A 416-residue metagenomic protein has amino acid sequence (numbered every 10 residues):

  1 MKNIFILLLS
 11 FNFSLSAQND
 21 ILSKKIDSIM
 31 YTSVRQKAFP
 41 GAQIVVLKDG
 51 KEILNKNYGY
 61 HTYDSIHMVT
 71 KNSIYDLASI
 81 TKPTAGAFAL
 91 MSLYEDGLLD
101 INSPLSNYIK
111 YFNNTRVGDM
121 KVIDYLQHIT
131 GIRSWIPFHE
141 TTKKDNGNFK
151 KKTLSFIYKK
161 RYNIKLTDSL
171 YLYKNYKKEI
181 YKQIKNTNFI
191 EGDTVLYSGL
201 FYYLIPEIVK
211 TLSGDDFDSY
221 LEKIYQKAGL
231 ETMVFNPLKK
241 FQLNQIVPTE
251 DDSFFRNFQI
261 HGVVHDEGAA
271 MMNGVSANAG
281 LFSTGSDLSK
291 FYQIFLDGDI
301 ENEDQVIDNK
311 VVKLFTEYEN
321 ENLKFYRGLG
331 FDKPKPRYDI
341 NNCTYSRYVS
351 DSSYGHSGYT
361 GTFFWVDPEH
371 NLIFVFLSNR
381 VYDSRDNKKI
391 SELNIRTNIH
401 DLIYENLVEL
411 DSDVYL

Functional and structural regions predicted by a protein language model:
M1-I21: Bacterial Sec-dependent N-terminal signal peptides
N19-L77, L98-D100, D266, R385-D386: Short, conserved catalytic-motif segment at the N-terminal edge
D20-K24, P40, Y75, S79-T84 (+9 more regions): Soluble non-cytosolic domains of exported or imported proteins
D27-M30, I44, G50, I74-N102 (+3 more regions): Active-site SXXK
Q43-V45, N55, D124-Q127, V234 (+2 more regions): Structural recognition of the beta-strand scaffold that forms the well-ordered cores of secreted hydrolase catalytic
I101-T115, K227-A228: Short, glycine/proline-biased beta-turn/loop segments that scaffold the active-site neighborhood
G118-S352: Short, surface-exposed loop or secondary-structure junction motifs that flank catalytic or metal-binding residues
H356-L416: Structured C-terminal helix/loop/strand segments within mature extracytoplasmic catalytic/sensor domains
